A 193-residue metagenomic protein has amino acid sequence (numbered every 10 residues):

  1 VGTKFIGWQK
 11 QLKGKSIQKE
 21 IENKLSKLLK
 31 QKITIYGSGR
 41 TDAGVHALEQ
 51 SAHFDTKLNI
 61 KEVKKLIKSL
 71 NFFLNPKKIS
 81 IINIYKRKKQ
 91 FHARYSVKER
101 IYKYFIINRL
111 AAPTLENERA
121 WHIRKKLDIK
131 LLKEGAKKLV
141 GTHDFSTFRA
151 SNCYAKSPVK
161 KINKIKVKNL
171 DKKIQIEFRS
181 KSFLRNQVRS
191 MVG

Functional and structural regions predicted by a protein language model:
G2-G193: Structured-RNA-binding interfaces characteristic of tRNA pseudouridine synthases
